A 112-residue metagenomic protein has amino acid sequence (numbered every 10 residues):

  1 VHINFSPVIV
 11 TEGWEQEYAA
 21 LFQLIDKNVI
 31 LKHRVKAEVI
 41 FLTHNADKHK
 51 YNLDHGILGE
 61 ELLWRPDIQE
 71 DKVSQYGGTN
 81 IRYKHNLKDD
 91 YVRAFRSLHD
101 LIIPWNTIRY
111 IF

Functional and structural regions predicted by a protein language model:
V1-W14: Conserved strand-turn element in the central/C-terminal portion of the radical SAM core barrel that lines
G13-N28: Catalytic cores of alpha/beta
D26-F112: Auxiliary Fe-S-binding modules of radical SAM enzymes
